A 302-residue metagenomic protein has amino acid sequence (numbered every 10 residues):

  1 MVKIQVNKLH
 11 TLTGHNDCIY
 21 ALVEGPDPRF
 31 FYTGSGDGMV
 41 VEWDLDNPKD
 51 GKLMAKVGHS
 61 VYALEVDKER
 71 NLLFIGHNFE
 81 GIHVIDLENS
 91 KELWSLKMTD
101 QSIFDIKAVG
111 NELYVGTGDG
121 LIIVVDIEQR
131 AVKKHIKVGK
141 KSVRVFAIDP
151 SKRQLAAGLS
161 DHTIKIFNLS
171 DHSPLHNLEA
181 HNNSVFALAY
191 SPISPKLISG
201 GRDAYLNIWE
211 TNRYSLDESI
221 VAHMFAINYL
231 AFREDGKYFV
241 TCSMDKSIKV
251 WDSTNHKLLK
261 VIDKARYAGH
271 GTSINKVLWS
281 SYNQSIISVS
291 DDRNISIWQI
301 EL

Functional and structural regions predicted by a protein language model:
N7-L12, K49-M54, K91-L96, A131-I136 (+3 more regions): A short beta-strand motif characteristic of beta-propeller blades
L12-I19, A55-Y62, L96-I103, I136-V143 (+3 more regions): WD40/WD-repeat beta-propeller blade N-cap
L22, L64, I106, F146-I148 (+3 more regions): Hydrophobic core register within WD40 beta-propeller blades
P26-D27, K68-R70, A108-G110, P150-S151 (+3 more regions): Residue-level detector of Asp-centered blade-edge/turn motifs that repeat once per structural unit in beta-propeller
G34-D37, G76-F79, G116-D119, G158-D161 (+3 more regions): Conserved strand-to-loop turn within each blade of WD40 beta-propeller repeats
V40-D44, I82-I85, V125, I164-F167 (+3 more regions): WD40-repeat beta-propellers
L45-P48, L87-S90, I127-R130, N168-H172 (+3 more regions): Short loop/turn segments that connect beta-strands within beta-propeller blades
